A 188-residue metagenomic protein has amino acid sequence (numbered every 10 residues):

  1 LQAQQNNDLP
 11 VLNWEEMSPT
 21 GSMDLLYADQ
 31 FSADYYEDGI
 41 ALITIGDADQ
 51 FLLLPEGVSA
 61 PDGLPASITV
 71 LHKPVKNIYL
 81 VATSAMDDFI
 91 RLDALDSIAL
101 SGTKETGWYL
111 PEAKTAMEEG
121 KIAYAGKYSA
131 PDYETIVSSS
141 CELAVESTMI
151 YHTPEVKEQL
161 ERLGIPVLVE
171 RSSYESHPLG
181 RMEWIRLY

Functional and structural regions predicted by a protein language model:
L1-A3: Hydrophobic h-region of N-terminal signal peptides that target proteins for export in Gram-negative bacteria
Q5-G21: Short Lys/Arg-enriched alpha/beta "domain-start" segment
Y27-A33: Short edge beta-strands and adjacent beta->alpha junctions
G39-D47, F51-V137, L143-M149: A short, structured surface patch at a secondary-structure boundary
N77, K121, E134, S138-Y188: Extracytoplasmic substrate-binding proteins
